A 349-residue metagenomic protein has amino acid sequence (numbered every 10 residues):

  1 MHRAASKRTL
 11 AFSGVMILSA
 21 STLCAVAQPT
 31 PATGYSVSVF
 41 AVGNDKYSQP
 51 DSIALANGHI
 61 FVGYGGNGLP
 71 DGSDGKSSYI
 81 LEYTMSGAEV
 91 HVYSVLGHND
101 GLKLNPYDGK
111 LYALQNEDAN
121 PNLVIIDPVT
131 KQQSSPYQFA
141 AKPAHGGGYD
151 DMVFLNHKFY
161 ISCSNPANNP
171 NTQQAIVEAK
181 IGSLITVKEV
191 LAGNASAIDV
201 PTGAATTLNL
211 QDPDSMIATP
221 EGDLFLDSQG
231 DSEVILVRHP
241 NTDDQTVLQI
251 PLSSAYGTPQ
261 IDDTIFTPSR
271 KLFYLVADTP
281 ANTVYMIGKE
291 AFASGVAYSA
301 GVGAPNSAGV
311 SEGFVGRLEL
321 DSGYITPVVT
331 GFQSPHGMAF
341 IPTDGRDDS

Functional and structural regions predicted by a protein language model:
M1-H2, S349: Accessible peptide chain termini
H2-S13: Bacterial N-terminal signal peptides that target proteins for export
A11-T22: Bacterial N-terminal signal peptides
L23-A27: Sec/Tat signal peptide C-region and signal peptidase I cleavage site
Q28-S349: Sequence/structural signature of beta-propeller domains
